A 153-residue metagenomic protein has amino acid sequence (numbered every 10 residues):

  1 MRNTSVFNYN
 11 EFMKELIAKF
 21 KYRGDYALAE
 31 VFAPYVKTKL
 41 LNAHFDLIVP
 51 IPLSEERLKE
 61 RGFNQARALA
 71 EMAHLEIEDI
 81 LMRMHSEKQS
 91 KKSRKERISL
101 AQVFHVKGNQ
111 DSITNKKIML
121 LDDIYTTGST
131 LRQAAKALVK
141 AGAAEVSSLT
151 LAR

Functional and structural regions predicted by a protein language model:
M1-L120, T127-R153: Conserved PRPP/pyrophosphate-binding segment of the phosphoribosyltransferase/PRPP-pathway fold
